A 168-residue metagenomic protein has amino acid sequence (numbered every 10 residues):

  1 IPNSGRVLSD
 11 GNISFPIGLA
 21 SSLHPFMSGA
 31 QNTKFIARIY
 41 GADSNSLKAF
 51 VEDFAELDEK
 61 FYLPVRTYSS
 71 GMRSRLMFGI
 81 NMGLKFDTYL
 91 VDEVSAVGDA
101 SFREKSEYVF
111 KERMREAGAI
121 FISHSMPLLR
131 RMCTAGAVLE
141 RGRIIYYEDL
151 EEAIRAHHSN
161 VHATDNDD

Functional and structural regions predicted by a protein language model:
I1-R38: ABC ATPase nucleotide-binding domain signature region
D43-K60, G79: Conserved ABC ATPase "signature" region
G71-V91: GG-anchored amphipathic helix commonly corresponding to the ABC/SMC/Rad50 NBD signature/C-loop
V97-V109: Conserved D-loop/post-Walker B switch-helix segment of ABC ATPase nucleotide-binding domains
V109-F121: Conserved catalytic loops of ABC-family nucleotide-binding domains
S125-R131: Conserved H-loop
R131-V138: Conserved catalytic segment of ABC-fold P-loop ATPases
R143-D167: Conserved beta-strand-loop-alpha-helix hinge in the C-terminal portion of ABC ATPase nucleotide-binding domains
